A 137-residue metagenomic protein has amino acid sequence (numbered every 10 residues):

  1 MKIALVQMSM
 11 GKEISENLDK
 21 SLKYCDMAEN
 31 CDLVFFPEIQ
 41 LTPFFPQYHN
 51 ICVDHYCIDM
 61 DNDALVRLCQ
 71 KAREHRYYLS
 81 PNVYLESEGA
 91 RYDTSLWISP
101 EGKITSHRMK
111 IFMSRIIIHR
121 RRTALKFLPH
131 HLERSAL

Functional and structural regions predicted by a protein language model:
M1-A4: Extreme N-terminal starter segment of soluble prokaryotic enzymes
Q7, P81, S135-L137: Short catalytic-loop micro-motif centered on adjacent basic/acidic residues
Q7-E13: Short polar catalytic/cofactor-binding loops
M8, I39, I111: Active-site metal-binding loops of divalent metal-dependent hydrolases
I14, L18, D32-F35: N-terminal beta1-alpha1-beta2 module of alpha/beta enzyme domains
E16-K20, M60-A64, R120: Soluble or luminal CAZymes and related metallo-dependent hydrolases
K23-P100: Cys-nucleophile CN-hydrolase/nitrilase-fold catalytic domain and related Cys-dependent amidase chemistry that acts on
I58, E86-L137: Active-site catalytic loop in hydrolytic enzyme cores
